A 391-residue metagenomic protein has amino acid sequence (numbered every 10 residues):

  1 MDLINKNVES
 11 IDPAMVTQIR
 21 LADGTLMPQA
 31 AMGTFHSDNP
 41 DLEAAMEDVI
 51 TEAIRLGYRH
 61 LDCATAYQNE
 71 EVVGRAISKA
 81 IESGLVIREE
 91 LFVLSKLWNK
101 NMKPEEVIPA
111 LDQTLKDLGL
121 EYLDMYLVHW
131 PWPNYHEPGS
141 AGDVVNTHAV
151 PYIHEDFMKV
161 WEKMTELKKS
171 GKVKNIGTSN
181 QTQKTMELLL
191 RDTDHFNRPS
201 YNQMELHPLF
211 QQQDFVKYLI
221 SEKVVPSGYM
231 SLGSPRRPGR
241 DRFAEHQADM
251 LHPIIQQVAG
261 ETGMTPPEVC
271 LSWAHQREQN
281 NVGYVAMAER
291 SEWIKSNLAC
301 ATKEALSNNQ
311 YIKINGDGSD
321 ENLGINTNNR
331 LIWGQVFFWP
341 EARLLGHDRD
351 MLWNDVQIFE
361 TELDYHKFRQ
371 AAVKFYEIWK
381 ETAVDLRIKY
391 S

Functional and structural regions predicted by a protein language model:
M1-L91, I108, K163, K169 (+3 more regions): N-terminal binding-site loop/beta-alpha segment at the start of enzyme catalytic domains that lines or forms
I11-I19, I77-S78, L111, Q183-L189 (+1 more regions): Alpha-helical scaffolding within the catalytic cores of extracellular/periplasmic polymer-degrading hydrolases
R20-A22, G74-R88, L115-L120, L190-D194 (+1 more regions): Acidic (Asp/Glu)-rich catalytic clusters
Q29, I87-L91, E121-M125, K174-N175 (+2 more regions): Short acidic capping loops at alpha-helix termini that bridge into adjacent secondary structure
A30-A44, K96-E105, H148-I153: Active-site mouth loops of central-metabolism enzymes
I87-N101, M125-P131, Q203-L206: A short, structured active-site edge motif that brings together acidic residues
V107-V128, E166-L167: CE4/NodB-like, metal-dependent polysaccharide N-deacetylase domain that modifies extracellular/periplasmic N-acetylated
W130-S391: Beta/alpha (TIM)-barrel catalytic core signal, keyed to glycine-rich beta->alpha loops juxtaposed to Asp/Glu that bind
